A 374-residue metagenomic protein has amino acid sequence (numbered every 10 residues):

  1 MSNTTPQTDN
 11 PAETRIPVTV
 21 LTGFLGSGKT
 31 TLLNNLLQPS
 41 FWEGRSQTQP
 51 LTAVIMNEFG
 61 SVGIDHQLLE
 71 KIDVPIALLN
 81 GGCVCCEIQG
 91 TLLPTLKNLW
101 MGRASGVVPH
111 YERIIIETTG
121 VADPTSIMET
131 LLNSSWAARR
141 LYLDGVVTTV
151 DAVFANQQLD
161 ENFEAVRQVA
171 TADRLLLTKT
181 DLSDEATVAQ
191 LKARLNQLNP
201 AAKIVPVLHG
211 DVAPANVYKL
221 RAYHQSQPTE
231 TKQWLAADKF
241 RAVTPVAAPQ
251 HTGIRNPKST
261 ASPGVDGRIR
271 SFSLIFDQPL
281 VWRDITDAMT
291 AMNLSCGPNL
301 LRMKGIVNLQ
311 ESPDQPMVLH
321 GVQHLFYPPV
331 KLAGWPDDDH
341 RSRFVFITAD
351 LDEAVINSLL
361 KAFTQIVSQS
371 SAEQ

Functional and structural regions predicted by a protein language model:
S2-Q7, R167, R174, S183-D338 (+1 more regions): C-terminal accessory "lid"/substrate-recognition subdomains
N3-T22, S27-Q158: Nucleotide-state-sensitive switch-loop elements of NTP-binding domains
P17, E112, R268-F272, S342-F344: Short amphipathic alpha-helical segments
G23, T118, T178-K179, F276 (+1 more regions): Short glycine-centered, acidic/aromatic-flanked micro-motifs in structured strand/loop junctions that mark active-site
T31, S126, D160-F163, A186-Q190 (+1 more regions): Generic recognition of short, well-ordered alpha-helical segments
A53-V54, I115, L141-V150, V169-T180 (+1 more regions): Conserved beta-strand/loop subsegment of P-loop NTPase cores
A155, D181-L182: Short histidine/acidic/glycine/proline-rich micro-motifs that form metal- and phosphate-coordinating active-site loops
N156-T171, L175: Flexible active-site lid/hinge loop adjacent to a nucleotide/diphosphate and Mg2+-phosphate binding pocket
